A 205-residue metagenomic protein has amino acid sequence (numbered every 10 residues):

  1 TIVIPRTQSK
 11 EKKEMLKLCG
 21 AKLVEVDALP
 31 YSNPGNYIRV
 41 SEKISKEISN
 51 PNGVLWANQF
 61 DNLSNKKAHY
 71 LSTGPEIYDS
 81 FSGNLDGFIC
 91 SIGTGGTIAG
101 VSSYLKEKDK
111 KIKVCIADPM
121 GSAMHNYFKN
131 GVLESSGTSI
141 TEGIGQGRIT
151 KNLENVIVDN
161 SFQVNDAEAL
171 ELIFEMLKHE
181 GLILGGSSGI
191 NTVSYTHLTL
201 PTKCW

Functional and structural regions predicted by a protein language model:
T1, S9-K12, S91-V101, S187-Y195: Short glycine/serine/threonine-rich phosphate/pyrophosphate-binding segments that cradle anionic phosphate groups
T1-I44, H125-V132: Active-site-proximal loop->helix
V3, V26, Q59, C115-A117: Generic beta-sheet signal
Y37-S45, G53, K106-G186: Active-site/ligand-binding loops adjacent to catalytic centers
P51-I92, N155, A167-L182: Active-site/ligand-binding-proximal alpha/beta "capping" segment
G87, I112, I190: Terminal helix/beta-alpha structural elements that buttress the NAD(P)+-binding lobe
T196-T202: Conserved small/polar residues in nucleotide/adenosyl-binding loops
